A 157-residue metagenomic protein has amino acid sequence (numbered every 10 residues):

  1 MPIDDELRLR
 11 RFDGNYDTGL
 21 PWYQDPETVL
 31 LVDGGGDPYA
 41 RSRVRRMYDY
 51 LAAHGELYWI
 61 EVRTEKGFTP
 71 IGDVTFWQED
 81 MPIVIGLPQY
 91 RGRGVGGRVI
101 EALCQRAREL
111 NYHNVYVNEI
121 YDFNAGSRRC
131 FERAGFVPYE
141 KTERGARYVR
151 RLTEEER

Functional and structural regions predicted by a protein language model:
M1-R46, E154-R157: A short, well-structured alpha-helix characteristic of acyl/acetyltransferase catalytic modules
M47-W59: A short helix-loop-beta-strand connector motif used in the catalytic cores of GNAT acetyltransferases and, in some
W59, G67-D80: Conserved beta-strand in the GNAT
E61, D80-V95, I120-Y121: A short, internal acetyl-CoA/4′-phosphopantetheine-binding micro-motif in the GNAT/acyltransferase core
G92-R106, R128-R129, R133: Conserved acetyl-CoA-binding loop-helix of GNAT-fold acetyltransferases
V117-R128: Conserved beta-strand-loop-alpha-helix junction that forms the acyl-donor binding cleft
N118-E119, E132-R150: Conserved catalytic-core motifs of GNAT/GCN5-like acyltransferases
